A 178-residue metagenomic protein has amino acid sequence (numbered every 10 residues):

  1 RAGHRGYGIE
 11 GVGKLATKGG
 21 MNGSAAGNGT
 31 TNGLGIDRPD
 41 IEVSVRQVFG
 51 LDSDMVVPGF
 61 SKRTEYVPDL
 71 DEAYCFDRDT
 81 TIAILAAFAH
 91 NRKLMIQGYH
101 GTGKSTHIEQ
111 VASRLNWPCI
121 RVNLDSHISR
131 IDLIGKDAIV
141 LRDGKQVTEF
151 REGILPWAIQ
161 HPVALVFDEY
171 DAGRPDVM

Functional and structural regions predicted by a protein language model:
G3-M178: AAA+ P-loop NTPase catalytic core and its hallmark functional loops
